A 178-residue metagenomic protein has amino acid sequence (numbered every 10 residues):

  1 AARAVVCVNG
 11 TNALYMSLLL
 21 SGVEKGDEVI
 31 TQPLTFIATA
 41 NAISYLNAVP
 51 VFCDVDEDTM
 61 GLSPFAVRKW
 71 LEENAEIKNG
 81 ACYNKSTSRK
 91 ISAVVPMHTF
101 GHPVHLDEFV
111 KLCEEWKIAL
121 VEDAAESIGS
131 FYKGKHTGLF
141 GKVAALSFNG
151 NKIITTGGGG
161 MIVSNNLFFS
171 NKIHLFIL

Functional and structural regions predicted by a protein language model:
A1-G10: Conserved N-terminal alpha-helix of the aminotransferase class I/II PLP-enzyme fold
A2-R3, K25-E28, N171-K172: Short acidic capping loops at alpha-helix termini that bridge into adjacent secondary structure
A13-L18, T39, G160: Buried hydrophobic packing segments
L19-T99, P103-E115, A119-A124, F131: PLP-dependent aminotransferase-like
E122-T156: Conserved active-site segment immediately N-terminal to the catalytic lysine that forms the internal aldimine
G150-L178: Conserved core segment of the aminotransferase class I/II
